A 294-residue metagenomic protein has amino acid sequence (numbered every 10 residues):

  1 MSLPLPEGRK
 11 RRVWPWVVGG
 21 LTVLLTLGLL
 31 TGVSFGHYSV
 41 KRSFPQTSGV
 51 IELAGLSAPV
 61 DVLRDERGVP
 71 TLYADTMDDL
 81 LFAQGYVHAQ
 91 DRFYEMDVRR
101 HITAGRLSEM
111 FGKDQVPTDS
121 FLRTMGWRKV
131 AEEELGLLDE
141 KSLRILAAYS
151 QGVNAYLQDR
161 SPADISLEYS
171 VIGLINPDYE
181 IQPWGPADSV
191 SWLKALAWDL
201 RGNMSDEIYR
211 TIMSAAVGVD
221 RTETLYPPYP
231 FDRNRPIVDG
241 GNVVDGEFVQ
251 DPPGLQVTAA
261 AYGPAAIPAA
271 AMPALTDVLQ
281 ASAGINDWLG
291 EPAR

Functional and structural regions predicted by a protein language model:
M1-R11, A271: Juxtamembrane low-complexity tails/linkers enriched in Ser/Thr-Pro and polybasic
S2-P4, G20-L24, A274, W288: Acidic/proline-rich low-complexity IDRs
E7-L27: N-terminal Sec-pathway targeting helices
L30-R294: Substrate-recognition/specificity elements adjacent to catalytic centers across diverse enzyme folds
